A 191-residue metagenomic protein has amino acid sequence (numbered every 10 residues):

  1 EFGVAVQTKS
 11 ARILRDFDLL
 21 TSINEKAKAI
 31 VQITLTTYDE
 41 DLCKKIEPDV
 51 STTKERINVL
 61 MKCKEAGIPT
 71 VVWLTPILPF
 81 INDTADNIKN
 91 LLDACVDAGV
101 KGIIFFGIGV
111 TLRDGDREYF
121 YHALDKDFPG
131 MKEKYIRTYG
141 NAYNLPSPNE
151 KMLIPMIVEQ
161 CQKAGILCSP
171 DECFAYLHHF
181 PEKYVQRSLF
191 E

Functional and structural regions predicted by a protein language model:
E1-T138, A142: Conserved AdoMet/S-adenosylmethionine-binding subsite of the radical SAM
Y121-E191: C-terminal accessory extensions appended to soluble enzyme cores
